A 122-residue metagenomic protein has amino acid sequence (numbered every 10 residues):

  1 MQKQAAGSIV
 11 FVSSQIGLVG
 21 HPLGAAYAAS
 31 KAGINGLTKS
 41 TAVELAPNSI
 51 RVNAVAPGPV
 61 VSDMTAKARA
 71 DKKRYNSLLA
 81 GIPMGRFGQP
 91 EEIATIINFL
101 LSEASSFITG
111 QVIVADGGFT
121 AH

Functional and structural regions predicted by a protein language model:
M1-S8: A short helix-coil junction within the Rossmann-fold of NAD(P)-dependent oxidoreductases
V10, V52-V55, T65, G110 (+1 more regions): Hydrophobic structural elements of the Rossmann-like NAD(P)H-binding subdomain that define the short-chain
S14: Residue(s) in the substrate-gating loop at a strand-loop-helix junction that position the organic substrate next
L18, A56-K67: Short, flexible catalytic-loop segment of classical short-chain dehydrogenase/reductase
L18-G24, A29, A46-P47: Active-site "substrate specificity/gating" loop of NAD(P)-dependent dehydrogenases, especially the short-chain
S30, T38: Active-site helix of classical SDR
V43-P47, S106: Alpha-helical segment proximal to the catalytic Tyr-Lys
A54, K73-A104, I108, G117: C-terminal helical subdomain
